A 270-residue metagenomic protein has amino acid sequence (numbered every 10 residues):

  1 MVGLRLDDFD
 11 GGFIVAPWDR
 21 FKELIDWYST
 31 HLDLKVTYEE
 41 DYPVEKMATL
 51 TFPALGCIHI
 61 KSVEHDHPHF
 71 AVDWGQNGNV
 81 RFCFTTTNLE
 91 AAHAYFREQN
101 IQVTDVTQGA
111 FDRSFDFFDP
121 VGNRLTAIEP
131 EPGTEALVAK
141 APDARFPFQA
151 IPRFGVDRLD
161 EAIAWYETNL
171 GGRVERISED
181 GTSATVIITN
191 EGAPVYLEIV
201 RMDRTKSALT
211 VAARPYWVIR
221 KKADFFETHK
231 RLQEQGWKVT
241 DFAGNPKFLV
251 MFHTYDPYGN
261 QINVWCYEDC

Functional and structural regions predicted by a protein language model:
M1-D7, F13, H93-P147, E175-I177 (+2 more regions): Vicinal oxygen chelate
V2-D7, F13-I58, R153-Y196: Core segments of cupin and vicinal oxygen chelate
D8-D19, A48-F52, H69-R97, R113-F118 (+5 more regions): Vicinal oxygen chelate
E39-D41, A71-D73, L137-V138, I177-D180 (+1 more regions): Short, tandemly repeated low-complexity microdomains enriched for cysteine and small residues
P53-L55, K61-H65, P130, E191 (+2 more regions): Generic beta-structure capping elements
C57-H59, R124, Y196-E198, Y258-Q261: Short hydrophobic-acidic sequence motifs that mark active-site Asp/Glu residues
D66-A71, G133-A139, E198-K206: A short, acidic/glycine-rich surface segment
E161, T168, G172-G244: Structured core of small recognition/catalytic domains
